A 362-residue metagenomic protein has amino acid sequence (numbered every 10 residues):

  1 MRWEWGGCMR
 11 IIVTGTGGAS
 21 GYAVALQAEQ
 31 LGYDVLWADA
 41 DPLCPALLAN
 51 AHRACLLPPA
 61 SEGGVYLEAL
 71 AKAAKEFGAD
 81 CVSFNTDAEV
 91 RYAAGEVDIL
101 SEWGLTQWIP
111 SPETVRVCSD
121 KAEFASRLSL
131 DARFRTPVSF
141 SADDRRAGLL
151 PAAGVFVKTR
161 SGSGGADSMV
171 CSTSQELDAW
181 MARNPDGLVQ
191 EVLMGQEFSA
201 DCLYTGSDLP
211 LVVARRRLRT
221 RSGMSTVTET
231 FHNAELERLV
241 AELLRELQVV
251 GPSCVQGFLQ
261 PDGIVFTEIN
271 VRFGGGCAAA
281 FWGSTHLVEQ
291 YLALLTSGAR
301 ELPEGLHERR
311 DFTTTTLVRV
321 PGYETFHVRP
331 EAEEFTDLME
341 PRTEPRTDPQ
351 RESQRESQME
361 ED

Functional and structural regions predicted by a protein language model:
M1-W108: ATP-binding N-terminal substructure of ATP-dependent carboxylate-amine bond-forming enzymes
P45-L48, G64-E68, P110, R116-K121 (+2 more regions): Short, charged, surface-exposed secondary-structure boundary motifs
A49-N50, G78, R135, D208 (+2 more regions): Short loop/turn motifs at secondary-structure junctions
F77, H232-R351, E356-D362: ATP-dependent carboxylate activation and anion-phosphoryl transfer catalytic cores that bind Mg-ATP to form
T114-G195, Y204-D208, A234: Active-site nucleotide/adenylate-binding loops and adjacent lid/helix of ATP-dependent enzymes
S168-Q248, F258-L259, G263-V265: Phosphate-binding site of ATP-dependent enzymes
